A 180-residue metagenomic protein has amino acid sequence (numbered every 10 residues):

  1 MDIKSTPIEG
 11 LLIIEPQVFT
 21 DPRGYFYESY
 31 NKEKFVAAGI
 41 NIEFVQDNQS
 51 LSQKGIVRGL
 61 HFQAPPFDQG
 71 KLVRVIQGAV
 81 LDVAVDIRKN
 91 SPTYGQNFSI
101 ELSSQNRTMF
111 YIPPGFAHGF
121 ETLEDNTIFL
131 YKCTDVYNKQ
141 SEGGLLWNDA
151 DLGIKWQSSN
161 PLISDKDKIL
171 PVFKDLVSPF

Functional and structural regions predicted by a protein language model:
M1-T108, D125-N126, Y131-F180: Non-catalytic, conserved peripheral segments adjacent to functional cores
F110, H118-L123: Short beta-strand His + acidic residue motifs that chelate non-heme Fe in jelly-roll/DSBH and cupin folds
